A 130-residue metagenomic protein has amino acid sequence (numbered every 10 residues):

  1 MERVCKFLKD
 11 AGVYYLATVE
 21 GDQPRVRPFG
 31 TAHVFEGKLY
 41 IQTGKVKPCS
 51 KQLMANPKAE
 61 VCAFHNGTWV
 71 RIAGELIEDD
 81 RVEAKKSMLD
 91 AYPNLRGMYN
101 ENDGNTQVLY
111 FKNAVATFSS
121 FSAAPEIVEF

Functional and structural regions predicted by a protein language model:
M1, T43, K47, Y92-N94: Charged, amphipathic alpha-helical segments
K6-G21, A59-V61: A short, Trp-centered hydrophobic/proline-enriched beta-strand micro-motif
A11, N56, Y92: Acidic-histidine catalytic/liganding microenvironments
P24, K38-L39, A116: Hydrophobic residues embedded in beta-strands of well-ordered beta-sheets
F29-A32, G74-L76: Hydrophobic/aromatic beta-strand elements that line small-molecule binding cavities or substrate pockets in beta-rich
A32-N66: A short mixed-secondary-structure module that forms the rim of ligand-binding clefts
R71-F130: Charged, gly/pro-rich active-site loop segments
